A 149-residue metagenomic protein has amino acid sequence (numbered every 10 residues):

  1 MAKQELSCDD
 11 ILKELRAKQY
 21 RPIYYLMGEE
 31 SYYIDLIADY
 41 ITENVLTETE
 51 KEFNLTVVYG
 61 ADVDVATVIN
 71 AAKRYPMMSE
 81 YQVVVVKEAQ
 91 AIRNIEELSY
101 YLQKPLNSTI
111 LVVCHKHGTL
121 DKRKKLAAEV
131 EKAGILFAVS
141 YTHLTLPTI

Functional and structural regions predicted by a protein language model:
M1-D9, R16-A17, Y24, Y32-L144: Non-catalytic interfacial helical region
M27: Residues at the beta-strand->loop junction immediately N-terminal to the Walker
T145-I149: Short "domain-exit" segments at the C-terminal end of structured domains
